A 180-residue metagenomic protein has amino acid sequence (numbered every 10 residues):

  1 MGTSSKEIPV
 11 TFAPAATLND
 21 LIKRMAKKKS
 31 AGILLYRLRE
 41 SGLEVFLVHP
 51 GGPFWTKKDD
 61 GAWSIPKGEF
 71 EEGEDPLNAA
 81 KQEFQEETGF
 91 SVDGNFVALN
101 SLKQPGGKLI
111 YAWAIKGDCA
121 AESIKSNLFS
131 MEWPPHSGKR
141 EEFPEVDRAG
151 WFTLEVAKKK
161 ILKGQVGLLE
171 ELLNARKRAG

Functional and structural regions predicted by a protein language model:
M1-R24: N-terminal amphipathic/basic-hydrophobic helices that include classical n-h-c signal peptides and signal-anchor
R24-S64, W113: N-terminal strand-loop-strand
E40-G42, G52-W55, E71, G106-G107 (+1 more regions): Short, charged/polar surface micro-motifs in flexible loops or helix N-caps
S64-L99, T153: The catalytic Nudix box helix
S101-G138, G150, L172-L173: Active-site-adjacent beta-strand/loop module that shapes the phosphate/pyrophosphate-binding cleft
K139-E155: Alpha-helix-centered segments that form part of catalytic cores
L154-G180: Charged phosphate-binding loop/patch that engages nucleotide di/tri-phosphates or the phosphate backbone of nucleic
